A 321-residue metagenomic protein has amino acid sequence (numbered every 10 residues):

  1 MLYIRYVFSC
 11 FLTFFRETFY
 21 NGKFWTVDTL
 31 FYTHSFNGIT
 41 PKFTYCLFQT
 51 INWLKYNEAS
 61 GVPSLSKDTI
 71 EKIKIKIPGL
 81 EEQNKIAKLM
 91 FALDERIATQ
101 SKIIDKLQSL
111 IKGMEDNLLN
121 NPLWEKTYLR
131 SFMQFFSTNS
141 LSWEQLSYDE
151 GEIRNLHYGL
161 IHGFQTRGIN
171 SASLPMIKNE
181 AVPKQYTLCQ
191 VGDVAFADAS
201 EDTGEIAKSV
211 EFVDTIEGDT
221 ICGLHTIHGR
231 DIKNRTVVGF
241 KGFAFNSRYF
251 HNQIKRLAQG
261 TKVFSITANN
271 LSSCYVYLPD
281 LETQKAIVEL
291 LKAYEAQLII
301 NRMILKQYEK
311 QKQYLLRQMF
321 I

Functional and structural regions predicted by a protein language model:
M1, W25-D28, Y32, R130-Q145 (+1 more regions): Sequence-specific dsDNA recognition surfaces
M1-W25, P41-C46, N52-S60, H162-S173 (+3 more regions): Short, ligand-facing micro-motifs at secondary-structure edges
W25-T29, G61-E81, G218-I227, T236 (+2 more regions): A short glycine-rich beta-alpha junction/loop motif
N37-T40, D231-T236: Ligand-binding loop in jelly-roll beta-barrel domains
K42, I51, D68, T127-R130 (+4 more regions): Structural detector for helix-capping/boundary residues
A59, S142, V182-P183, G260 (+1 more regions): Short, solvent-exposed loop/turn positions at domain surfaces that link secondary-structure elements or cap domain
T69-E125, E282-I321: Amphipathic alpha-helical segments with low aromatic content
K72, N117-S140, S273: Non-catalytic DNA-recognition/assembly elements of restriction-modification systems
